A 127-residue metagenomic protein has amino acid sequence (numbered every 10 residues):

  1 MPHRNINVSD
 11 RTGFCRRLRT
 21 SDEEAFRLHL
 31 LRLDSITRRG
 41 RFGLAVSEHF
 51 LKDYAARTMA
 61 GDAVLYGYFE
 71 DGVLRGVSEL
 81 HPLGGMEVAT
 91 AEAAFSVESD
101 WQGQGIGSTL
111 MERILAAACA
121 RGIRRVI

Functional and structural regions predicted by a protein language model:
M1-D10: Short acidic N-proximal helix/loop "leader" segments that mark the beginning of a domain or an inter-domain linker
G13-A25: A short beta-loop-alpha structural element at the N-terminal edge of CoA-dependent acyl/N-acetyltransferase catalytic
L33-R41, L115: Short strand-loop-strand
R39-T90, E98: Acetyl-CoA-dependent GNAT
E70, E92-G103, A116-A118: A short, internal acetyl-CoA/4′-phosphopantetheine-binding micro-motif in the GNAT/acyltransferase core
T90, A118-I127: Conserved GNAT acetyl-CoA-binding A-motif
G103-M111: Glycine-rich acyl-CoA binding loop
